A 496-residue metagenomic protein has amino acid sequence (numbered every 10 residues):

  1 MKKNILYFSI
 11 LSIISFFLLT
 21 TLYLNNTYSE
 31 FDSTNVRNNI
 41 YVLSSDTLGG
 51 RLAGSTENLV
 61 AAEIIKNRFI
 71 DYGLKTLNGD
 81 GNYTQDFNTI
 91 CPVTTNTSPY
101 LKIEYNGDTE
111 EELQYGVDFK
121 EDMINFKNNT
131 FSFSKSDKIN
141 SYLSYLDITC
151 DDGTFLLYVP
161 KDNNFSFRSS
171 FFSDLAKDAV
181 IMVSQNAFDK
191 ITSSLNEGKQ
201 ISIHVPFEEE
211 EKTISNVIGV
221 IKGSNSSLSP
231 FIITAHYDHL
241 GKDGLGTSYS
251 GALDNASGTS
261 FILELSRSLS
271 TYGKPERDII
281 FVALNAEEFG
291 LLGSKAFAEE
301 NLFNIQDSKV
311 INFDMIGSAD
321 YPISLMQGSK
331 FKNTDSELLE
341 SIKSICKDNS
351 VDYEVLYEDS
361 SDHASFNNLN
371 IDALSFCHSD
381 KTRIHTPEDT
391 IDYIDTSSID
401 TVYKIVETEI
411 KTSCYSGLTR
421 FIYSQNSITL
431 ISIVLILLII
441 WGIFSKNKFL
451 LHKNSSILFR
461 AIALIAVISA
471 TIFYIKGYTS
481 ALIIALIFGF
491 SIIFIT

Functional and structural regions predicted by a protein language model:
M1-I5, I422, S427-T496: Alpha-helical transmembrane segments of integral membrane proteins
N4-T76, F167-S170, I221-K222: N-terminal hydrophobic or amphipathic helices/low-complexity stretches enriched in small/hydrophobic/Pro/Gly
L24-E30, D46-T56, N129-K138, A176-V180 (+7 more regions): Second-shell loop/turn segments in exported
R51-C150: Noncatalytic luminal/extracellular "stalk/propeptide" segments of secretory-pathway proteins
T109-S144, I148-C150, N196, L228-F261 (+1 more regions): Active-site metal-coordination/substrate-binding segment of hydrolases, especially metallo-dependent peptidases
F167-Y249, T271, E276: Soluble metallo-hydrolase cores and metallopeptidase-like ectodomains found primarily in the secretory/periplasmic
Q185, T213-N216, G241, G246-K332: Acidic/histidine-rich catalytic neighborhood of metal-dependent amide-processing enzymes
I316-G442: Active-site-adjacent substrate-binding region of metalloamidase/peptidase-like peptide-processing proteins
